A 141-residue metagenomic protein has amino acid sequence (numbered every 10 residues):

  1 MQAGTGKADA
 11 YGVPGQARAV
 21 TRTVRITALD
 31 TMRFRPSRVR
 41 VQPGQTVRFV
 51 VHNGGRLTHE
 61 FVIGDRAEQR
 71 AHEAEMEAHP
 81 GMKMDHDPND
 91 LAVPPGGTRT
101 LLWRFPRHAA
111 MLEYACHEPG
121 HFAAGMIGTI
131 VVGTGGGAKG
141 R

Functional and structural regions predicted by a protein language model:
M1-K7, R33, D85-R141: Extracellular/periplasmic metallocenter environments
Y11, Q16-T46: N-terminal edge beta-strand
V20-V24, P43-V47, L57-H59, N89 (+2 more regions): Envelope-exposed proteins and targeting segments
M32, L57, A67-Q69: Active-site/binding-pocket entry motifs
V51-N53: Asparagine-centered strand-capping/turn motif at beta-strand->loop junctions
E60-G64: Beta-strand signatures of extracellular beta-sandwich domains
A67-A78, G137-G140: Short aromatic-acidic-glycine turn motif
E77-D87: Short beta-strand and strand-turn-strand segments in soluble, beta-rich domains
